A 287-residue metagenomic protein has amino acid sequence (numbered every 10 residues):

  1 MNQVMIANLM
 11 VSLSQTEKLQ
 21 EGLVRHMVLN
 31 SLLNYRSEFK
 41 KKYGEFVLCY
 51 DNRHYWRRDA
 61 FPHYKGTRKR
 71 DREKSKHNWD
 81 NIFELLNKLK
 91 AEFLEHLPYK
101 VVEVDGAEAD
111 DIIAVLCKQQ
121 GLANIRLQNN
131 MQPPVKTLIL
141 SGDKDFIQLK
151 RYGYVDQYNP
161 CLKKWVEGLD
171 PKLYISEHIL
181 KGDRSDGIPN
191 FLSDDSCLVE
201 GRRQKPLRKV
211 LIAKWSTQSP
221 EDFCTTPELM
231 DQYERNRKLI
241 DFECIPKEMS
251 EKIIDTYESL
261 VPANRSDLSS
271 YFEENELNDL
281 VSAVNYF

Functional and structural regions predicted by a protein language model:
M1-L138, R151-K164, D241, K247-E248 (+1 more regions): Noncatalytic, basic helical substrate-engagement surface that gates or grips nucleic-acid strands
G142-Q148, G168-D231, I240, P246: Helix-hairpin-helix
F242-E243, K247-F287: Low-complexity, acidic/Ser/Thr- and charged residue-rich accessory regions of DNA metabolism proteins
